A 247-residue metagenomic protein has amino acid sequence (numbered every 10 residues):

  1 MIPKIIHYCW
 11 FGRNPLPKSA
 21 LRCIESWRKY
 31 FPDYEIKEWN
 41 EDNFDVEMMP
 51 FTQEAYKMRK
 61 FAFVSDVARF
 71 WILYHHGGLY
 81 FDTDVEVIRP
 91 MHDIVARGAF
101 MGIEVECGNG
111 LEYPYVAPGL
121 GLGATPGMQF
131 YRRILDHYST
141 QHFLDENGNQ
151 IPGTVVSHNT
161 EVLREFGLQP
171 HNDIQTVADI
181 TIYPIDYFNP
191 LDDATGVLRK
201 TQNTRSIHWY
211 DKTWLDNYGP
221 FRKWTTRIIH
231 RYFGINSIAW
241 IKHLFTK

Functional and structural regions predicted by a protein language model:
M1-S65, T83-K247: Glycosyltransferase-associated regions of secretory-pathway enzymes, highlighting luminal stem/catalytic domains
D66-G78: Small-residue hinge/turn detector
